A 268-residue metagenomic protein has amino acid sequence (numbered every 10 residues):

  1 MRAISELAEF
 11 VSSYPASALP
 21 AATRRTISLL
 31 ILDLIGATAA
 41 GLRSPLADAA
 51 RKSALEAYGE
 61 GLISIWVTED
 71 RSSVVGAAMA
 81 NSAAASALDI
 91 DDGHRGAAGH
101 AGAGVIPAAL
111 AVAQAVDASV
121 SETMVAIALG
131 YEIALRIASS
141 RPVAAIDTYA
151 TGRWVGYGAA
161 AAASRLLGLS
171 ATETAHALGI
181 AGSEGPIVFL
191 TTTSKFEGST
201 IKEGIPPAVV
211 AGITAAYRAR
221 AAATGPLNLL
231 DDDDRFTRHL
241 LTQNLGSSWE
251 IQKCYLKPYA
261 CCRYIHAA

Functional and structural regions predicted by a protein language model:
M1-Y255: N-terminal core-entry segment
C254-A267: Long, repeat-rich segments with strong aromatic
